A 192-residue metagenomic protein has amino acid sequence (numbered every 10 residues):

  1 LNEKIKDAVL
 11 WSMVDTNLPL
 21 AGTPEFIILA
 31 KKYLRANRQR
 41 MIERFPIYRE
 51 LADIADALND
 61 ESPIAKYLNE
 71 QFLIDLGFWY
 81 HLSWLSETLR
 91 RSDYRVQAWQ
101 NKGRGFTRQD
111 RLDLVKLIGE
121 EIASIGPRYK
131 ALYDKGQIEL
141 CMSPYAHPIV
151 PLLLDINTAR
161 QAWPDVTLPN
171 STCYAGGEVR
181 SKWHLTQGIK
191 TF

Functional and structural regions predicted by a protein language model:
L1-F192: Carbohydrate-active enzymes and regulators
